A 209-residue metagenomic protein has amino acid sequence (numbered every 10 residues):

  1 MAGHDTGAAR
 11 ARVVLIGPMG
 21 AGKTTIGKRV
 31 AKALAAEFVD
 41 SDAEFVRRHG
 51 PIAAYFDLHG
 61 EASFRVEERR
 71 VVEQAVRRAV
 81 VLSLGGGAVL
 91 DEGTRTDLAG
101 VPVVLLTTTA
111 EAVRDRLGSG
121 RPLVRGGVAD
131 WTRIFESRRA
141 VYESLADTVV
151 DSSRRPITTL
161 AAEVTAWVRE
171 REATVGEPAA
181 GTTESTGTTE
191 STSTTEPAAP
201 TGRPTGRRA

Functional and structural regions predicted by a protein language model:
M1-A8, A33, A140-A209: NTP-dependent small-molecule kinase module
L15: Hydrophobic anchor at the beta1->P-loop junction of P-loop NTPases
P18: P-loop (Walker A) phosphate-binding loop of NTP-binding proteins
K23: Conserved lysine of the Walker
I26: Hydrophobic positions on the alpha1 helix immediately C-terminal to the Walker A/P-loop
E37-D97, V141: ATP-dependent small-molecule kinase phosphotransfer cores that center on conserved nucleotide phosphate-binding segments
G86-V89, T109-E111, R155-P156: Short glycine-rich anion-binding loops that position phosphate/pyrophosphate groups of nucleotides and phosphorylated
G100-V141: A glycine- and Lys/Arg-enriched "phosphate-lid" helix/loop adjacent to the NTP-binding pocket of small-molecule kinases
